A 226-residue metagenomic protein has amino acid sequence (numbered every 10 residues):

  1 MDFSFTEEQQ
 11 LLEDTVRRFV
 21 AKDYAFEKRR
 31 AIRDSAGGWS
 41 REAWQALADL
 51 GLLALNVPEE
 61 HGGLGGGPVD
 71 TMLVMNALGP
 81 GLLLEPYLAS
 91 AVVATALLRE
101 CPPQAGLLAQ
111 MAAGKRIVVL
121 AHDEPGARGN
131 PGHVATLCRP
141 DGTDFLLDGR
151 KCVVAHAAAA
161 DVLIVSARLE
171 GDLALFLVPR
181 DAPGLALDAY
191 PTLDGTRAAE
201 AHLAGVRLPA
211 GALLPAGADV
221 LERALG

Functional and structural regions predicted by a protein language model:
D2-E8, L12, G79-P80, L185-G226: Glycine-rich beta->alpha junctions and the first turn(s) of the following alpha-helix
Q9, V20, V74, G149 (+3 more regions): Residue-level signal for inorganic ion chemistry
E27-D49: Short secondary-structure junction/hinge motifs that connect adjacent elements
D49-A105, A109, A113, H156-A159: Internal helix-loop-helix
G114-P125: A short, Trp-centered hydrophobic/proline-enriched beta-strand micro-motif
G126-V134: Active-site-adjacent elements of ketosynthase-type condensing enzymes
T136-R139: A structural signal for short hydrophobic beta-strand segments in well-ordered beta-sheet cores
R150-A186: A short core secondary-structure module
